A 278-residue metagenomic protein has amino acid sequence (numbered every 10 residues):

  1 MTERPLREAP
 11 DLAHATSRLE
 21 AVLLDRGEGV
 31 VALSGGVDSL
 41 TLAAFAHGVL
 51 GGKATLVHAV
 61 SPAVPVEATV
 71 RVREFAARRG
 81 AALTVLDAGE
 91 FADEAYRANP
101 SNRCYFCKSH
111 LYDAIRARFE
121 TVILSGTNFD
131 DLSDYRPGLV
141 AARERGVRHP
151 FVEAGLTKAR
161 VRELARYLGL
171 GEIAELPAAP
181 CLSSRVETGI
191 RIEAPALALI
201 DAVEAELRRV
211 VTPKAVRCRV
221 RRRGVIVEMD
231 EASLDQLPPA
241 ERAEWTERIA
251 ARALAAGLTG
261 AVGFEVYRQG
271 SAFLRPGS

Functional and structural regions predicted by a protein language model:
T2-Y167, V225, A243, R248-L258 (+1 more regions): ATP-dependent adenylation/nucleotidyltransferase module used to activate substrates
F91-A92, E187-G189, A232-L234: A short, flexible beta-alpha/helix-coil linker loop
G126-F129, V220-R221, D230: Short, well-ordered beta-to-alpha junction loops that form the rim of enzyme active sites and present histidine/acidic
V152-L156, R162-C218, F264-V266: Mid-to-C-terminal catalytic subdomains of enzymes that bind/position adenosyl phosphate moieties or nucleic-acid
R222, I226-E241: A short interface-forming secondary-structure element
